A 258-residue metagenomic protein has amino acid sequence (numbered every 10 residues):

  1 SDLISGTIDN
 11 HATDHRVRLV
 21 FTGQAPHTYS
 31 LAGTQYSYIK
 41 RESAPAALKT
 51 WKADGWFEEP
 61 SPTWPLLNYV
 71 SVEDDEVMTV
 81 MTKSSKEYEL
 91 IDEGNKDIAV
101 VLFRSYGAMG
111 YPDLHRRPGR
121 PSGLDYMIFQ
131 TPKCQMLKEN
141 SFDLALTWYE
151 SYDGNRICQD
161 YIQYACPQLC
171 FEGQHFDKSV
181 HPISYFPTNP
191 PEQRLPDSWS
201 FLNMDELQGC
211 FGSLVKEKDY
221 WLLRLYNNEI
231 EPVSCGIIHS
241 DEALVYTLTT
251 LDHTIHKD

Functional and structural regions predicted by a protein language model:
S1-D258: Terminal accessory/anchoring regions of large secretory-pathway or extracellular enzymes
